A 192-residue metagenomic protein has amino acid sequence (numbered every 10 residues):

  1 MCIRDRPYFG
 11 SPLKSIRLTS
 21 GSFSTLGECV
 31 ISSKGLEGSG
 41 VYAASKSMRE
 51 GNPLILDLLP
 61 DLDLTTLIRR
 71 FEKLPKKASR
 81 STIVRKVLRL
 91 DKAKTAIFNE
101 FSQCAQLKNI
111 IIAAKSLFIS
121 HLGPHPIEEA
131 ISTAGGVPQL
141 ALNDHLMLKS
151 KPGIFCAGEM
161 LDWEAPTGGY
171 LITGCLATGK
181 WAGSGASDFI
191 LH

Functional and structural regions predicted by a protein language model:
M1-I3: Short, small-residue-biased leader/transition segments that mark boundaries at the very start of proteins
Y8-F9, R17-A157, P166-G168, T173 (+1 more regions): Residue-level recognition of phosphate/Mg2+-coordinating polar/acidic sites in nucleotide-handling active sites
L161-W163: A short, flexible beta-alpha/helix-coil linker loop
